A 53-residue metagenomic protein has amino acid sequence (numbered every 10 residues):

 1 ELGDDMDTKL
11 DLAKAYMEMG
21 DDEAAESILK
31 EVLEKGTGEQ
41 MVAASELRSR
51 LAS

Functional and structural regions predicted by a protein language model:
E1-S27, K35-A43, S49-S53: Intrinsically disordered, low-complexity acidic segments enriched in Asp/Glu and Pro
